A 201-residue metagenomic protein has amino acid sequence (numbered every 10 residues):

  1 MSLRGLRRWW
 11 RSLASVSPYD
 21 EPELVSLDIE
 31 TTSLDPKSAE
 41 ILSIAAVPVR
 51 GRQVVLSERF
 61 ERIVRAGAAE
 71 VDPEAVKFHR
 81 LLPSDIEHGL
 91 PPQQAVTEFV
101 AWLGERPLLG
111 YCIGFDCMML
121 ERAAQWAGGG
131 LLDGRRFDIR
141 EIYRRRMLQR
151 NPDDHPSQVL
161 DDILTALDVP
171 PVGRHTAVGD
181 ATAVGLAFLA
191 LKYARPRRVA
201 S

Functional and structural regions predicted by a protein language model:
M1-V16, T165-A166, G185-S201: Acidic two-metal-ion nuclease catalytic site recognized across multiple nuclease folds, prominently DnaQ/RNase D-T
R4-E121, Q125-W126, D133, S157-H175: Conserved non-catalytic scaffold segment of RNase H-like nuclease domains
I29-S33, E141, A183: Short, glycine/acidic-enriched loop or turn micro-motifs at the edges of active sites
L34-P36, R144, L186: Conserved protein kinase catalytic core
F137-D154: Short alpha-helix plus adjacent loop in nuclease-associated cores
T176-A187: Acidic, divalent-metal-coordinating active-site segment for phosphoryl/phosphodiester hydrolysis, typified by short
